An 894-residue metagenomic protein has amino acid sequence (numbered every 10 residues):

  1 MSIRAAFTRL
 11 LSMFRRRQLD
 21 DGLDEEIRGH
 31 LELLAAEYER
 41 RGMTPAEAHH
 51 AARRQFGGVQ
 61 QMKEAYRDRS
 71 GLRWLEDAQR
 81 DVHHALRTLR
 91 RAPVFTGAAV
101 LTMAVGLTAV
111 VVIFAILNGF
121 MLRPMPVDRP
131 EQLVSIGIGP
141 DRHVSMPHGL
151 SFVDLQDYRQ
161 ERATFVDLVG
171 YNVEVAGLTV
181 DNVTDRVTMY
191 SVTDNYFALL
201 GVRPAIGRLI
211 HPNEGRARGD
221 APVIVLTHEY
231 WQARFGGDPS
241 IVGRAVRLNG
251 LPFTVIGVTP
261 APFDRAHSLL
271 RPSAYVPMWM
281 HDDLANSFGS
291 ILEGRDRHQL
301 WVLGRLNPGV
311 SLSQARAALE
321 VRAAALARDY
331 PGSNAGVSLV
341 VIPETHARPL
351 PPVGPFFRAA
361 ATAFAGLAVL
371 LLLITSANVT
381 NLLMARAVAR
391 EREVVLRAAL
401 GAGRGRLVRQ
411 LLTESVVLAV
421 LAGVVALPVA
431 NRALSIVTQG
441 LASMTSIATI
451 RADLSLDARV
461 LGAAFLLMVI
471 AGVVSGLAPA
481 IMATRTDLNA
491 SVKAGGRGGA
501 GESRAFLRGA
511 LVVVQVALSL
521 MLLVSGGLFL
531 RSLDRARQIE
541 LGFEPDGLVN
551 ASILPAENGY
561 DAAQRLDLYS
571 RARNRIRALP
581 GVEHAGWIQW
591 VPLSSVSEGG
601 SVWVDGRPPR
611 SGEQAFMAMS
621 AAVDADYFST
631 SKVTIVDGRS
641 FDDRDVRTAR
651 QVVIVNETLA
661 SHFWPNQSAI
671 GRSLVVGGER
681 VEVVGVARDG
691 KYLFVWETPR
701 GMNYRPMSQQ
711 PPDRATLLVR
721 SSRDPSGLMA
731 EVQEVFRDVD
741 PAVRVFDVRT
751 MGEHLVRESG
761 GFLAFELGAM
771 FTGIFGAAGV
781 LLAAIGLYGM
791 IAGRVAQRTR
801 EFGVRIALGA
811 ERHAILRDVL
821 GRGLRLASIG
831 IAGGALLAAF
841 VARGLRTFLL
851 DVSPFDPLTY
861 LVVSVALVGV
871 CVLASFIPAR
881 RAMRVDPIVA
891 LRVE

Functional and structural regions predicted by a protein language model:
M1-L101, R305, R328, G332 (+5 more regions): Negatively charged linear elements and acidic catalytic determinants
A52-F95, V127, V183-R186, A217-G219 (+11 more regions): Membrane-helix entry/capping segments
Y66-G97, A347-G354, L382-R409, T413 (+3 more regions): Alpha-helical transmembrane segments of integral membrane proteins
P93-F120, P124, T375-S376, A419-V424 (+3 more regions): Short, strongly hydrophobic transmembrane alpha-helices
V105-Q132, A433-A442, L518-G547, G844-P854 (+2 more regions): Alpha-helical transmembrane segments
I113-I116, V340, T380, V416-S491 (+2 more regions): Small-residue-rich transmembrane alpha-helices
V175, R186-P212, D220-T362, S435-Q439 (+4 more regions): Mid-to-C-terminal secondary-structure elements that act as membrane-proximal/extracytoplasmic interface segments
T375-A419, I785-A827, I831, R881 (+1 more regions): Interfacial "coupling" helices/loops that link adjacent transmembrane helices in transporter permeases
